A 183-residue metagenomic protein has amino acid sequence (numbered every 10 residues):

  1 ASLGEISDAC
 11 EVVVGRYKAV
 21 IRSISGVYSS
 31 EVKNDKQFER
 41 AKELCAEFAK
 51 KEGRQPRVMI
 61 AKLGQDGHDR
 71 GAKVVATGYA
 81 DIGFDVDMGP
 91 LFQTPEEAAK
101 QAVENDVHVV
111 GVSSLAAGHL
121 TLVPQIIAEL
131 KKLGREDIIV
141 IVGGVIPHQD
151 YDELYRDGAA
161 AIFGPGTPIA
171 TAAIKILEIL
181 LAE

Functional and structural regions predicted by a protein language model:
A1, I60-A61, V107, V112: Glycine- and acidic
S2-E5, V13-K18, A61, Q65-D69 (+3 more regions): Flexible loop/turn segments at secondary-structure boundaries
S2-K36: Terminal amphipathic helices with adjacent charged low-complexity linkers/tails
I21-S25, E52-K62, P95, G144-P147: Core alpha/beta catalytic barrel or barrel-like domain that forms the active/cofactor pocket in diverse metabolic
G26-K50, G164-E183: N-terminal charge/polar-biased segments
K42-Q55, K100-D106: Glycine-rich phosphate/diphosphate-binding loops that line cofactor/substrate pockets in enzymes
A46-E47, K51-D66, R70-F84: C-terminal accessory/binding modules appended to enzymatic or scaffolding proteins
A72-L177, L181: Cofactor-cradling patches in redox/metallo enzymes
